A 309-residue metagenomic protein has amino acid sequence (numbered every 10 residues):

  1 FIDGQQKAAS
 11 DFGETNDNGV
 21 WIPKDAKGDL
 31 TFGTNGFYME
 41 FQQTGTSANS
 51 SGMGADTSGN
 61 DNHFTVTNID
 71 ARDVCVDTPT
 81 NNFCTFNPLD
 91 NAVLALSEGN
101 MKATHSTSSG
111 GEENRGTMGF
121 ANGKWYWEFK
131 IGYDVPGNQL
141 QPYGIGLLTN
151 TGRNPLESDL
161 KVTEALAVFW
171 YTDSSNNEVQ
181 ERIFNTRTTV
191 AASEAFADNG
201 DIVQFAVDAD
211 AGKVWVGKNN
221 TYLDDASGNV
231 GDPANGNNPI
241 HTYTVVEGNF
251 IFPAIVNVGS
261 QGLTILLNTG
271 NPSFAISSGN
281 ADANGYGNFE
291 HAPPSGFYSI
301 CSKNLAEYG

Functional and structural regions predicted by a protein language model:
F1-G309: PRY/SPRY (B30.2) beta-sandwich protein-interaction domains and their adjacent Ser/Pro/Gly-rich low-complexity linkers
